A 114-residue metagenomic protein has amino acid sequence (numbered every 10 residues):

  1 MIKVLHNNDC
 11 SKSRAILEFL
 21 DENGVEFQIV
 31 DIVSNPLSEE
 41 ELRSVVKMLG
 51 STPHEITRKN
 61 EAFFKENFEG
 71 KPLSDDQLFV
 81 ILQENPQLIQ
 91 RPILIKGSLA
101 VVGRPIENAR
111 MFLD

Functional and structural regions predicted by a protein language model:
M1-N23, F27-I32: Local sequence-structure signature of Cys/Sec-based thiol-disulfide redox active-site neighborhoods
S34-D114: Thiol/selenol-based redox catalytic cores and closely related redox-interacting motifs
